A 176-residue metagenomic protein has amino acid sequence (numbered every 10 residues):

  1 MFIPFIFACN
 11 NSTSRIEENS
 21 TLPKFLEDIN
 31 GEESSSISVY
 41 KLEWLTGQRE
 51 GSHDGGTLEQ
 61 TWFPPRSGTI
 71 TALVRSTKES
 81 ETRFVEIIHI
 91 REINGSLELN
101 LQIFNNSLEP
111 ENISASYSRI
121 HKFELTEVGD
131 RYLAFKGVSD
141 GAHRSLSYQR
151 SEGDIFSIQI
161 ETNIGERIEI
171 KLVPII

Functional and structural regions predicted by a protein language model:
M1-F2: Sec-dependent signal peptide recognition, specifically the positively charged N-region followed immediately by
I6-A8: C-terminal motif of bacterial Sec signal peptides marking the signal peptidase cleavage site
N10-S12: Bacterial signal peptide processing site
E17-V39: Post-signal peptide N-terminal segment of mature Sec-exported envelope proteins
G31, S116-I120, E124, D130 (+2 more regions): Edge beta-strand at a domain terminus
S34-Q48, E92: N-terminal helix-cap/turn-to-beta initiation motif at the start of protein domains
S52, T57-S139: Central antiparallel beta-sheet cores of small beta-barrel/beta-sandwich binding domains
D54-G55, G141-H143, N163-G165: Glycine-centered tight beta-turn/hairpin loop motif at sheet-sheet or coil-to-beta transitions
